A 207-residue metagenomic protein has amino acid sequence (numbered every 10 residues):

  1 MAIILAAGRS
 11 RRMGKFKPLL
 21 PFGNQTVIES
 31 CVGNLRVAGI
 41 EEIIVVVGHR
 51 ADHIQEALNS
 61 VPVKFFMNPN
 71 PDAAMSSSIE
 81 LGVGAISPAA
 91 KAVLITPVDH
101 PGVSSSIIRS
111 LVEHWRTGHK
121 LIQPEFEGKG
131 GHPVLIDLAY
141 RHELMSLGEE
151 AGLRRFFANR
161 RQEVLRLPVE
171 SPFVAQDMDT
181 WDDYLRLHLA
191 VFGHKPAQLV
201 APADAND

Functional and structural regions predicted by a protein language model:
M1-G48, D52: N-terminal glycine-rich phosphate-binding loop and ensuing alpha1 helix
G39, N59-P62, Y140, R160: Short, structured coil segments at secondary-structure junctions
E41, K91, K120: Short acidic/polar active-site loop segments enriched in Thr and Asp
H53-A92: Short phosphate-binding loop-to-helix
T96-V98: Active-site acidic Asp-centered loop
S105-G128: Conserved donor-nucleotide/metal-binding helix-loop-beta segment in metal-dependent transferases, i.e., the alpha-helix
G130, V134-R160: Short, glycine-/small-residue-rich phosphate/pyrophosphate-handling segment
G148-D207: Conserved alpha/beta core of the MobA/IspD/sugar-nucleotide pyrophosphorylase nucleotidyltransferase superfamily
